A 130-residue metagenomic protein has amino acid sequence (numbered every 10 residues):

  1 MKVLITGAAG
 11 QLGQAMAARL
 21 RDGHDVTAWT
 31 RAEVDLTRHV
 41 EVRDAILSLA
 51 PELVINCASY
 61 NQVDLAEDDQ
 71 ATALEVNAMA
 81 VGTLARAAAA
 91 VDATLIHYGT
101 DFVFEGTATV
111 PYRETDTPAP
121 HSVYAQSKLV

Functional and structural regions predicted by a protein language model:
K2-R21: N-terminal Rossmann NAD(P)H-binding glycine-rich loop of SDR-like oxidoreductase domains
T6, W29, C57-A58, L95-T100 (+1 more regions): SDR active-site strand-loop-helix element
G13-Q14, A78, L129: Residues forming the Rossmann-fold NAD(P)(H) cofactor-binding site
R21-D44: Adenosine-cofactor binding site in Rossmann-like domains, unifying the SAM/SAH pocket of S-adenosylmethionine-dependent
H39-V76: NAD(P)H-binding glycine-rich loop region in Rossmannoid oxidoreductase-like domains and their noncatalytic homologs
V63, D68, T100-H121: Active-site "gating" loop of Rossmann-like NAD(P)-dependent oxidoreductase/epimerase domains
D68-I96: NAD(P)-cofactor binding segment of oxidoreductase domains
A119-V130: Active-site Tyr-X1-5-Lys
